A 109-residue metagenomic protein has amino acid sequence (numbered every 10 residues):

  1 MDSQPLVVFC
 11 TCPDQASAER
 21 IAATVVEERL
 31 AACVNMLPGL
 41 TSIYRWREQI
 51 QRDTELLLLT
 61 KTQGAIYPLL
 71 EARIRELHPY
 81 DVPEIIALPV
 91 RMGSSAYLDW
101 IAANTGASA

Functional and structural regions predicted by a protein language model:
M1-A109: Positively charged, small/polar-rich N-terminal and surface patches that mediate targeting and assembly and bind
